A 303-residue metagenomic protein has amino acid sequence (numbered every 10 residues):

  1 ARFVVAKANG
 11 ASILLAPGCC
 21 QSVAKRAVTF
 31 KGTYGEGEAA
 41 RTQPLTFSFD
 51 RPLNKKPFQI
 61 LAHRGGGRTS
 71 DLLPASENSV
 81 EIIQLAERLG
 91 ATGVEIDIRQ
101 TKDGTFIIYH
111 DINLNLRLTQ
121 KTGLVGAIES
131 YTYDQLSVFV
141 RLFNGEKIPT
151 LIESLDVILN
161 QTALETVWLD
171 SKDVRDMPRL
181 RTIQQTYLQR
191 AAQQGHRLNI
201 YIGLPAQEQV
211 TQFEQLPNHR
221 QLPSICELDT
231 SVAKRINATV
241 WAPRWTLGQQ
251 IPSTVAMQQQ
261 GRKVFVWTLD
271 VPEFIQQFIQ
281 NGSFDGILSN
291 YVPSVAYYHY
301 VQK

Functional and structural regions predicted by a protein language model:
A1-K303: Phosphate-group recognition and catalysis centered on beta-loop-alpha active-site segments
